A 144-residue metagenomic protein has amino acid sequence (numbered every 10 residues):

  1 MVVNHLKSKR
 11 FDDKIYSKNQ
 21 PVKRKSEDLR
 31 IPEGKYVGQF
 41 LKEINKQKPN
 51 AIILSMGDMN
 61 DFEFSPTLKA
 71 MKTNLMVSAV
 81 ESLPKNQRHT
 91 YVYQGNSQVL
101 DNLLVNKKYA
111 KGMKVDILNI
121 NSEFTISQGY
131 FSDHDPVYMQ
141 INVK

Functional and structural regions predicted by a protein language model:
M1, L54-S55: Beta-strand elements within well-structured catalytic alpha/beta cores of enzymes that handle phosphate/sulfate esters
M1-S8: Active-site-proximal beta-strand elements of phosphoester/diester hydrolases
N4, G57-D58: Active-site flanking residues adjacent to catalytic metal/cofactor-binding acidic residues
K9-I31: A solvent-exposed, charged loop/short amphipathic helix patch at secondary-structure junctions
R24-P49: A long, amphipathic alpha-helix that forms part of the scaffold/cap immediately adjacent to metal-dependent active
L41-I53, M59-K144: Metal-dependent phosphoester-hydrolase catalytic domains
